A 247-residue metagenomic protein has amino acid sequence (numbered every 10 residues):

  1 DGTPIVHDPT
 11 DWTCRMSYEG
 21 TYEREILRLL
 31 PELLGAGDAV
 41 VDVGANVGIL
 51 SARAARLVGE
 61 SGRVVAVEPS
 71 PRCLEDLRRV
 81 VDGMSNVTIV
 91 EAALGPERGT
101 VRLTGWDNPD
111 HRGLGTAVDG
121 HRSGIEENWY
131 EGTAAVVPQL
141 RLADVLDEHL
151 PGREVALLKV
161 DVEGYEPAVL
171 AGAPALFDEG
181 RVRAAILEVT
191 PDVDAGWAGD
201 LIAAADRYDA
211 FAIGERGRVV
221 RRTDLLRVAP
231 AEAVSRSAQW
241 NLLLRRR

Functional and structural regions predicted by a protein language model:
D1-M84, E127-G132, H149-P151, I213-R247: S-adenosyl-L-methionine
I5-H7, I89, L103-G105, A117 (+2 more regions): Generic preference for hydrophobic
D11, A45-V47, P71, L94-P96 (+2 more regions): Short, glycine/acidic-enriched loop or turn micro-motifs at the edges of active sites
E19-A39, V47, T100-R102, V118-G180 (+1 more regions): Short internal loop-to-helix segment that lines adenine-nucleotide cofactor pockets
P71-D110: Core alpha/beta nucleotide-donor-binding catalytic domains of modification enzymes
G99-G105, L114-T116, A198-G199, R222-L225: Short aromatic-enriched loop/helix-cap "lid" or pocket-rim segments at secondary-structure transitions that line
D144-R247: Conserved acidic-Pro-Pro-aromatic motif
